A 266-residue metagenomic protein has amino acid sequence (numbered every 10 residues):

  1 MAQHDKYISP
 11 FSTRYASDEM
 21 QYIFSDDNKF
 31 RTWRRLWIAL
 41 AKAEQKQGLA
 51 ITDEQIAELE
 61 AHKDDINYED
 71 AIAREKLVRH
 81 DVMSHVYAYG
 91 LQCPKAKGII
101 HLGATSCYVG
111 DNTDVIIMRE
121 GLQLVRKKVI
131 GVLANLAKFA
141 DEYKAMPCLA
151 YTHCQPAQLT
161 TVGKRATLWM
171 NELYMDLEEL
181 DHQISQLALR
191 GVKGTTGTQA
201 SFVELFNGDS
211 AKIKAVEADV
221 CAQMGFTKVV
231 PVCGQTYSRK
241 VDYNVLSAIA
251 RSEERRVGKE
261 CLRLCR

Functional and structural regions predicted by a protein language model:
A2-A200, F206, A211-C221: A helix-coil-helix interface module used to build multimeric assemblies and to scaffold catalytic/cofactor sites
P94, R251-E253: Extended interaction regions within the primary functional domain
A222-F226: Glycine-rich, acidic and aromatic/proline-enriched surface loops and short helix-turn segments that act as binding
T227-I249: Amphipathic, heptad-repeat alpha-helical segments used for oligomerization and assembly
E254-C261: Conserved small/polar residues in nucleotide/adenosyl-binding loops
R266: RNase H-like, Mg2+-dependent phosphodiesterase core, and more generally RNA phosphate-backbone-engaging helix-loop
